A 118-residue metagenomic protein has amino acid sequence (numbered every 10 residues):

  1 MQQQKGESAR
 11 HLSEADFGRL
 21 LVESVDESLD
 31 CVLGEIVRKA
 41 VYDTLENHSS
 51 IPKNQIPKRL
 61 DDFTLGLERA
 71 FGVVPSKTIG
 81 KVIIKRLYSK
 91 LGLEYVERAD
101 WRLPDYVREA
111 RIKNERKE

Functional and structural regions predicted by a protein language model:
M1-E118: Long, compositionally biased intrinsically disordered regulatory segments in eukaryotic proteins
